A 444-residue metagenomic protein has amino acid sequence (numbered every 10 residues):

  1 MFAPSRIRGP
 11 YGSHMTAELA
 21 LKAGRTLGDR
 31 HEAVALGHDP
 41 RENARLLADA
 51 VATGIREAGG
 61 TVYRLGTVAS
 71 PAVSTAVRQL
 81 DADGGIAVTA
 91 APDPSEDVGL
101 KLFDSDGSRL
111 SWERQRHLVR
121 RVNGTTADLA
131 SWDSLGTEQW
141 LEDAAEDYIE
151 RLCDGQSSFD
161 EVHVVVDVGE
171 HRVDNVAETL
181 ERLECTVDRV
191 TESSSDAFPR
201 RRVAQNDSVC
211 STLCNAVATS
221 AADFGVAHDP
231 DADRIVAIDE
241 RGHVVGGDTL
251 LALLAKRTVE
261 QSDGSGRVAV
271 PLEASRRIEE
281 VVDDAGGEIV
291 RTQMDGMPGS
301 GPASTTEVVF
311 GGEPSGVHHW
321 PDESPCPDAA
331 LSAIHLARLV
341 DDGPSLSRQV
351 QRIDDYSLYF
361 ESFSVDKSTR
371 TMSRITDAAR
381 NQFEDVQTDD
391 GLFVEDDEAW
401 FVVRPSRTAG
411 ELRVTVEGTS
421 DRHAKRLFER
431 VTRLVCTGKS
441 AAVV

Functional and structural regions predicted by a protein language model:
M1-V51, I55-A58, R64, R78 (+2 more regions): An N-terminal, well-structured beta->alpha segment
S5, L36, V73, I86 (+11 more regions): Buried hydrophobic positions in well-ordered alpha/beta secondary-structure cores of metabolic enzymes
R25-G28, V34-D97, T179-E240: N-terminal small/polar loop signature for handling phosphorylated ligands or for N-terminal nucleophile
A33-D39, Y63, H163-D167, G266-L272 (+1 more regions): Short glycine-rich phosphate-binding loop at a beta-alpha junction
R56, L65, N123-Y148, D239-P314 (+1 more regions): Proline/glycine-rich low-complexity loops and linkers
I86, G99-Q115, A232-E260, G312 (+1 more regions): Glycine-rich phosphate-binding loop of actin/hexokinase-like ATP-binding domains
V98-A216: Gly/Ser/Thr-enriched, mixed-charge loops and adjacent short helices that form phosphate/oxyanion-binding elements
F224, G264-T415, S420-R422, R426-V444: Phosphate-binding and adjacent anionic-ligand microenvironments
